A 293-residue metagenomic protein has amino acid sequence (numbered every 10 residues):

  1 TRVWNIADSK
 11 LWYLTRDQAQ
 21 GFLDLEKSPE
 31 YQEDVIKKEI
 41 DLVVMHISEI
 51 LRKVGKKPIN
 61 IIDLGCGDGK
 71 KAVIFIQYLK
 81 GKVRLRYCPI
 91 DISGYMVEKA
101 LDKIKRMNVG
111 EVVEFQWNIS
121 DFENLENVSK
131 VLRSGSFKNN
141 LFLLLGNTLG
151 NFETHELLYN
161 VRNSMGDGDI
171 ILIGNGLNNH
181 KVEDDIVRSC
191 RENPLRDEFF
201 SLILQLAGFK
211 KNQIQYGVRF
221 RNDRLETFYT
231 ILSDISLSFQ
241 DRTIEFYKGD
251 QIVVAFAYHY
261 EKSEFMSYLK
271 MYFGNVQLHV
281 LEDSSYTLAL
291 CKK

Functional and structural regions predicted by a protein language model:
T1-I62, G69-N118, E126, L132-K138 (+1 more regions): Rossmann-like AdoMet
S93-Y95, E183-C190: The AdoMet/dcAdoMet-binding core of the Class I SAM-like
L143-L144: A conserved beta-strand element that flanks and buttresses the S-adenosyl-L-methionine
G150-N163: A short, conserved alpha-helix within the catalytic core of class I
M165-K181: Conserved beta-strand signature within the Rossmann-like core of class I S-adenosyl-L-methionine
R191-F273: Substrate-binding/catalytic lobe of Class I Rossmann-like enzymes that use SAM or dcSAM, i.e., the mid-to-C-terminal
R224-E226, S284-L290: Short hydrophobic/aromatic beta-strand or adjacent loop that forms the aromatic wall/cage of a ligand/substrate-binding
G274-D283: Conserved S-adenosyl-L-methionine
